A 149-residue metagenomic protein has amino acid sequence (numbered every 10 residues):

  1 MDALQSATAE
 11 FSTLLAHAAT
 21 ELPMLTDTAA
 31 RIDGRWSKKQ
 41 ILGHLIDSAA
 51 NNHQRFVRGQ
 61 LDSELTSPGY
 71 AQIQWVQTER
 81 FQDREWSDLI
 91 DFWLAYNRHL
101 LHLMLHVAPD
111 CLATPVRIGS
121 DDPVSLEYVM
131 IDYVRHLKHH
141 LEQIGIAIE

Functional and structural regions predicted by a protein language model:
M1-A3, R31: Charge-dense, helix-prone N-terminal extensions
D2, Q40, Q77-S87, S120 (+1 more regions): Short coil/turn segments at secondary-structure junctions
A7-S12, A18, V76-A113, M130-Y133: Acidic/histidine-rich alpha-helical segments that form the ligand environment of transition-metal centers
H17-A18, P23, R31-I32: A glycine-rich, hydrophobic loop/mini-helix early in the fold
T20, M24, H106-P109, I146-E149: Secondary-structure boundary motif
P23, S37, A71, Q82-E85 (+2 more regions): Helix N-cap and loop-to-helix transition residues
L25-A30, S87-L89: Short helix-to-loop capping/linker segments positioned immediately adjacent to catalytic or ligand/cofactor-binding
D27-Q72, L101, P115-E149: Short, contiguous alpha-helical
